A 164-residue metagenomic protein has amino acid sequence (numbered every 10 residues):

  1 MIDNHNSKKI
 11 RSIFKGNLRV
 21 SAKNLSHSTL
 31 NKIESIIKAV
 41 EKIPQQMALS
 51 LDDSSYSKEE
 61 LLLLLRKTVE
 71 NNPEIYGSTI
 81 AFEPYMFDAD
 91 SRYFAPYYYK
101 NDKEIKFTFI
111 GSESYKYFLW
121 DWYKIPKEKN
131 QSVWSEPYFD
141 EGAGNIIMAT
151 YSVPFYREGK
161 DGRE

Functional and structural regions predicted by a protein language model:
M1-L63, M148: Juxtamembrane extracytoplasmic/periplasmic/luminal helical "stalk" adjacent to the first N-terminal
I2-R11, A22-K32, F82-D90, G111-Y117 (+1 more regions): Phosphate-binding glycine-rich loops and adjacent basic patches that engage nucleotide phosphates, nucleic-acid
I36-Q131: Extracytoplasmic/periplasmic sensory segments of membrane signal-transduction proteins
E104-E164: Extracytoplasmic/periplasmic ligand-binding sensor regions of membrane-associated signaling proteins
